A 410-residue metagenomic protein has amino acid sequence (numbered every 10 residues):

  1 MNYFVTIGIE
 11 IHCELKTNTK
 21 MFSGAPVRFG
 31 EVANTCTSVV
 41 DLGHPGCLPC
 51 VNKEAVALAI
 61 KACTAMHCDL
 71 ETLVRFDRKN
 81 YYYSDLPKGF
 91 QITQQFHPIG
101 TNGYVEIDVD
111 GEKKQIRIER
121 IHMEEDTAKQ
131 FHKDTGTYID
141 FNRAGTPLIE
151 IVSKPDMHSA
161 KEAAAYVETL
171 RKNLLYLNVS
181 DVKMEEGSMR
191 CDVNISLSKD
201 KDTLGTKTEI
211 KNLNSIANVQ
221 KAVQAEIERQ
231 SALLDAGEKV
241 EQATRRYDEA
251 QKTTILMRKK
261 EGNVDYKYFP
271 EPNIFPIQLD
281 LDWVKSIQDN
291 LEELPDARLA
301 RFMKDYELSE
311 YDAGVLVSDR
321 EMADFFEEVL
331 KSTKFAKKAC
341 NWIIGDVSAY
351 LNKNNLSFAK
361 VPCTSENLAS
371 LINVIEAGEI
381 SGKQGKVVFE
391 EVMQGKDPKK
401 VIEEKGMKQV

Functional and structural regions predicted by a protein language model:
M1-E293, E310, K331-F335: Basic, nucleic-acid-interacting segments
E238-V410: Long, charged, helix-rich clamp/arm modules that form nucleic acid-engaging surfaces of large nucleic-acid-processing
